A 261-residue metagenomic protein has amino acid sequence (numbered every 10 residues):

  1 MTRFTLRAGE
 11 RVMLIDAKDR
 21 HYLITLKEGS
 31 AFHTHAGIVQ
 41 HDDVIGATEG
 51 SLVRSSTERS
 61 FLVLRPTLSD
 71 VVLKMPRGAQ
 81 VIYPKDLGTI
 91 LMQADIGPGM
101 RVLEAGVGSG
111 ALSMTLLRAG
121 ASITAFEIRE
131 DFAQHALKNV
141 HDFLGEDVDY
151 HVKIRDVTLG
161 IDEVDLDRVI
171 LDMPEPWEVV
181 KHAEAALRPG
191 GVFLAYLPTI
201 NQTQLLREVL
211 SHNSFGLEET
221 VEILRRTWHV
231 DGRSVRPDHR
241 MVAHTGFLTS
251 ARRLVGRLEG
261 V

Functional and structural regions predicted by a protein language model:
M1-R65: N-terminal auxiliary segments of SAM/dcSAM-dependent transferases
R3-F4, K74-G88: Conserved SAM-binding loop and adjacent beta-strand
M92-G97, I161-E163: Glycine-rich helix-loop-beta junction characteristic of Rossmann-like nucleotide cofactor-binding loops
G97-G108: Conserved class I S-adenosyl-L-methionine
S109-G120: Conserved SAM-binding loop of SAM-dependent methyltransferases across substrates and taxa, primarily the Class I
R118-I123, P189: Conserved S-adenosyl-L-methionine
F126-P176: S-adenosyl-L-methionine
W177-F247: C-terminal substrate-binding/active-site "lid" region of AdoMet-derived donor-dependent transferases
